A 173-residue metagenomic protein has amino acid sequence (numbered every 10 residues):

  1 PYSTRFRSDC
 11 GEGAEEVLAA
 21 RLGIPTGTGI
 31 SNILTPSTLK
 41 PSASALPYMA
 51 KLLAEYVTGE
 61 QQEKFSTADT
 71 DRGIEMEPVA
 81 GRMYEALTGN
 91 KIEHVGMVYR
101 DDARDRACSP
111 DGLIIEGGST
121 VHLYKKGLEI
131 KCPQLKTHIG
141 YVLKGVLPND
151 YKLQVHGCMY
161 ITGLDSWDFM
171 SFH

Functional and structural regions predicted by a protein language model:
P1-E75: Charged, glycine-rich intrinsically disordered N-terminal tails and low-complexity linkers that flank
T70, M83-P110, I114-H173: Nucleic-acid nuclease catalytic cores
M76-E77, D150: Residue-level preference for nonpolar/small residues embedded in alpha-helices
